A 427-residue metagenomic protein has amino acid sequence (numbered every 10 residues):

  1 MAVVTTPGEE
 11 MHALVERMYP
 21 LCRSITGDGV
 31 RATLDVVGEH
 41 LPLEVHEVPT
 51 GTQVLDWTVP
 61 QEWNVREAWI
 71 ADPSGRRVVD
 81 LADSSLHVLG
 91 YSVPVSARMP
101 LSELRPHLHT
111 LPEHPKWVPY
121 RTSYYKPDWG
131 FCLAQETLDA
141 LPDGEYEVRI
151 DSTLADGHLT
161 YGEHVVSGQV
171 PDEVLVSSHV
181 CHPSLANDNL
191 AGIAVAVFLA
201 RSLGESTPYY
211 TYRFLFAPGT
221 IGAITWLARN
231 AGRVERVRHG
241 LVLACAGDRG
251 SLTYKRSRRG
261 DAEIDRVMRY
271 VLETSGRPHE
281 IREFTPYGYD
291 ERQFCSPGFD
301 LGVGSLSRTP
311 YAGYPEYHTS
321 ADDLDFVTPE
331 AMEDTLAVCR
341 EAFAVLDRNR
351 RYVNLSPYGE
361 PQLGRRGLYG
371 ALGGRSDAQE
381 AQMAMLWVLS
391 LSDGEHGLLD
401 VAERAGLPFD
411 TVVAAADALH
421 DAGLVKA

Functional and structural regions predicted by a protein language model:
M1-A427: N-terminal hydrophobic/helix-forming segments and targeting peptides
